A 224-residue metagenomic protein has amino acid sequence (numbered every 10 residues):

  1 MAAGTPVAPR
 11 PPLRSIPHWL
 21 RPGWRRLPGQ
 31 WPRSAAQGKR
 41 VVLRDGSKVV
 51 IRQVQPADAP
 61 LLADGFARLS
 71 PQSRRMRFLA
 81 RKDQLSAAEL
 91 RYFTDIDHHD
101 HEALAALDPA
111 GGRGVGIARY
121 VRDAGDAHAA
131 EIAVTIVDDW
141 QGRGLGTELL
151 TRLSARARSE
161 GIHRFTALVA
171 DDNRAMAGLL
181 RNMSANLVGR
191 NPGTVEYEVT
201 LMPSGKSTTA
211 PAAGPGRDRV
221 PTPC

Functional and structural regions predicted by a protein language model:
A2-C224: Long, contiguous binding/interaction regions
